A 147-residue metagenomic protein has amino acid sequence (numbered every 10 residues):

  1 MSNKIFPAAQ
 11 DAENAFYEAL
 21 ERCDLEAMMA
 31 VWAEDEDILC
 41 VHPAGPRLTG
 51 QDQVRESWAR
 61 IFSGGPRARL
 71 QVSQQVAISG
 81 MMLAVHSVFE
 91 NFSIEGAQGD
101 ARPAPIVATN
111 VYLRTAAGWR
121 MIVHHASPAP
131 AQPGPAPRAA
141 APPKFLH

Functional and structural regions predicted by a protein language model:
M1-A33, D37-H147: A beta-strand edge to alpha-helix "cap/lid" segment located at domain peripheries
